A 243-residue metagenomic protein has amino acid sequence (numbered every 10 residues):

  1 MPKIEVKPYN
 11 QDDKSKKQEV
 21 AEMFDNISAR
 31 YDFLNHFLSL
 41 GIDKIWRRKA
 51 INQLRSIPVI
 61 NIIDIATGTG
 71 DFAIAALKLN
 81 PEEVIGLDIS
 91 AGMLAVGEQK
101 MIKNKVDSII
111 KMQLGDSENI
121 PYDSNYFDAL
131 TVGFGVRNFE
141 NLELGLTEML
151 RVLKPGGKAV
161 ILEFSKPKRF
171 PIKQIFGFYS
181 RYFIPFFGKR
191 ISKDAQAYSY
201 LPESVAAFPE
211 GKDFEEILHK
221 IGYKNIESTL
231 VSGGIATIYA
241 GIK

Functional and structural regions predicted by a protein language model:
M1-E22: N-terminal auxiliary segments of SAM/dcSAM-dependent transferases
Q18-E19, I89, L162-I217, I221 (+1 more regions): C-terminal alpha-helical "lid/dimerization" subdomain adjacent to the S-adenosyl-L-methionine
R30-F33, S39-I60, A75: Conserved alpha-helix/loop element of class I SAM-dependent methyltransferases that forms part of the SAM/SAH-binding
Y31, L130-T131: Hydrophobic beta-strand segment of the Class I
N61-N119: Class I SAM-dependent methyltransferase SAM/SAH-binding core
E118-A129: A short acidic, Gly/Pro-enriched loop at the edge of an enzyme's catalytic core that lines a small-molecule cofactor
E143-P155: A short glycine-rich, Lys/Arg-flanked "PGG" loop and its adjoining helix->strand segment in the class I
H219-K243: C-terminal lobe and adjacent flexible extensions of AdoMet/dcAdoMet transferase-like proteins
